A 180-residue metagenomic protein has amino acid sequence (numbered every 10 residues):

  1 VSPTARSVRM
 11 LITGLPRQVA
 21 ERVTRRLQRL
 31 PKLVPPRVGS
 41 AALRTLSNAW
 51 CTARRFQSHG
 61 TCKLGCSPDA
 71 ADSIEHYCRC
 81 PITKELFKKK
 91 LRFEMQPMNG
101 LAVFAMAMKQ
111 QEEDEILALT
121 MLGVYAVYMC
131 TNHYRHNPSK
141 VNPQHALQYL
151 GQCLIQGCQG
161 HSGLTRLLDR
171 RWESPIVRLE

Functional and structural regions predicted by a protein language model:
S2-E180: Family-specific functional microsites
